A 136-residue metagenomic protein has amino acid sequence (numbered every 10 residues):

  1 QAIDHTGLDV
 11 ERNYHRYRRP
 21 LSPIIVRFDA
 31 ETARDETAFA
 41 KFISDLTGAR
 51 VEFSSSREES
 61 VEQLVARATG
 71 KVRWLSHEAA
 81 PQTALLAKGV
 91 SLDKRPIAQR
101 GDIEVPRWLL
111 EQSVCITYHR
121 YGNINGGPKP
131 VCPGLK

Functional and structural regions predicted by a protein language model:
Q1-K136: C-terminal segments
